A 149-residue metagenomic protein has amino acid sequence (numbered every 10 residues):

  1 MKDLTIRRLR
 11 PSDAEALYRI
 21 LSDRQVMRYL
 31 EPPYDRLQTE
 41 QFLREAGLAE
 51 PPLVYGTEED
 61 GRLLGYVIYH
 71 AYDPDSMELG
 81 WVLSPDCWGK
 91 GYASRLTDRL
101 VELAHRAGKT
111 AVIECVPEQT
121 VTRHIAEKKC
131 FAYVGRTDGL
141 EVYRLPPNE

Functional and structural regions predicted by a protein language model:
M1-E15, R19-Q25, T57-E149: Acyl-donor (CoA/ACP) binding surface of acyl/acetyltransferases
Q25-R44: Conserved GNAT-fold acetyl-CoA-binding loop/helix
R28, L37, E50-V54, A111: Secondary-structure transition/capping residues
P33-Y34, V54-Y55, V142: Sparse recognition of residues in long alpha-helices and their boundaries
R36-E40, L48-E50, S84-D86: Juxtamembrane/interface motifs at transmembrane-helix termini
Q38-E45, Y66-Y72: Charged, low-complexity, helix/coiled-coil-prone segments
R44-G56, G65: A short helix-loop-beta-strand connector motif used in the catalytic cores of GNAT acetyltransferases and, in some
